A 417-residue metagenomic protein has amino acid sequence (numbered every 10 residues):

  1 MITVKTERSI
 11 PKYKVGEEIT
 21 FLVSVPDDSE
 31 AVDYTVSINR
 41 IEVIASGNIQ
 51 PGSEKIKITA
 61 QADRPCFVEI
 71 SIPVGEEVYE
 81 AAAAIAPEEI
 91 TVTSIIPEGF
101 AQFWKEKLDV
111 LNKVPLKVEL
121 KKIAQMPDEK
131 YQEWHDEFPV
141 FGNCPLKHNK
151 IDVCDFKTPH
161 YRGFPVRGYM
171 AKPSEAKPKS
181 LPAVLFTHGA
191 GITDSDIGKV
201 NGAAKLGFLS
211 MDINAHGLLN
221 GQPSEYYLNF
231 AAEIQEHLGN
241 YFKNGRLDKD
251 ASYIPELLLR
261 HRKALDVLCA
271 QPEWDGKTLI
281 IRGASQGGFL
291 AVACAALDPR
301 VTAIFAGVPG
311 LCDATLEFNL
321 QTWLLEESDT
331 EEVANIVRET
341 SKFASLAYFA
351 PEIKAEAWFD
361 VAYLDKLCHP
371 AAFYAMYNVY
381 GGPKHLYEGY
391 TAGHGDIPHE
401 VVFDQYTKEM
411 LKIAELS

Functional and structural regions predicted by a protein language model:
E7-P11, L116-A176: N-terminal cap/lid segment of alpha/beta-hydrolase-fold proteins
P11-E17: Short, solvent-exposed loop/linker segments at the N-terminal edge of repeated beta-sheet extracellular domains
G168-M170, K179-A190: Short beta-strand element of the alpha/beta-hydrolase
K179, I192-L259, L316-T322: Cap/lid segment of the alpha/beta-hydrolase catalytic domain
W274-A284: Alpha/beta-hydrolase fold nucleophile elbow
G288-I336, E388: Hydrolase active-site cap/lid region
A314, Y374-S417: C-terminal catalytic histidine-bearing segment of alpha/beta-hydrolase fold enzymes
L320-V379: The feature captures the conserved acid-bearing segment of alpha/beta-hydrolase catalytic domains
